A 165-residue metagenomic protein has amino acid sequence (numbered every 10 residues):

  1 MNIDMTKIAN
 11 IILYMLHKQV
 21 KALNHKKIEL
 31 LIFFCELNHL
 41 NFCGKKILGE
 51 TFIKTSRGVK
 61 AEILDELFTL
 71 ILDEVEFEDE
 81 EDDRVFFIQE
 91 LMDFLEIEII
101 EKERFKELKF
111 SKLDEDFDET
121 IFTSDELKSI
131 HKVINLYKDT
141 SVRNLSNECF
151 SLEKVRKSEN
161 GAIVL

Functional and structural regions predicted by a protein language model:
M1-L165: Domain-edge interaction signal
